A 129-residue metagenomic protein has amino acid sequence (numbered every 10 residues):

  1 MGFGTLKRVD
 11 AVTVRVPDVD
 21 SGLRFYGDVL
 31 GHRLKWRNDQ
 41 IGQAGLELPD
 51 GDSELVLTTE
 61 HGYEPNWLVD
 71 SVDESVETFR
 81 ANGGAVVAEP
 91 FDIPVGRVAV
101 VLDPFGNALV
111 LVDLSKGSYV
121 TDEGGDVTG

Functional and structural regions predicted by a protein language model:
M1-S21, D52, G62-P65, S115-G129: N-terminal beta-strand motif that seeds the catalytic metal site of vicinal oxygen chelate
V12, G22, Y26, S75 (+1 more regions): Hydrophobic pocket/interface hotspot
D18, N66-A108: Vicinal oxygen chelate
D18-R33: Amphipathic alpha-helical segments
G31-R37, A85-P90: Short secondary-structure junctions
H32-Y63, A108-L114: Conserved short beta-strand elements that form part of the metal-binding/catalytic scaffold of enzyme active sites
D39-Q40, D92, Y119: Residue-level "edge-of-site" marker
